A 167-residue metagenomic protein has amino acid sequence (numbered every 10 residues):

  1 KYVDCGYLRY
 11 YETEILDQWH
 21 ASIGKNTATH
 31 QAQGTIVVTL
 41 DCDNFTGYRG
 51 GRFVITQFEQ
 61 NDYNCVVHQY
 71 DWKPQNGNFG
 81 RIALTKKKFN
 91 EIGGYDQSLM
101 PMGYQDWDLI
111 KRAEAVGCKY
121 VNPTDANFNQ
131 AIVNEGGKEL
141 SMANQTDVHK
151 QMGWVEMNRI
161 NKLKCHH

Functional and structural regions predicted by a protein language model:
K1-L16: Acidic donor-binding segment of Leloir-type glycosyltransferases
I15-A32: Glycine-rich, basic loop-to-helix element that forms the pyrophosphate-binding segment of sugar-nucleotide handling
Q33-G34, G80-G93: Conserved nucleotide-sugar donor-binding and metal-coordinating catalytic region shared by glycosyltransferases
V37: Short aromatic/hydrophobic "clamp" motif used to bind/position activated sugar donors
D41-F45: The conserved acidic donor/metal-binding loop of glycosyltransferases
G51-Y70: Conserved donor-nucleotide/metal-binding helix-loop-beta segment in metal-dependent transferases, i.e., the alpha-helix
N90-K111, Y120-N122: Donor nucleotide-sugar recognition loop
W107-H167: C-terminal catalytic/acceptor-binding lobe
